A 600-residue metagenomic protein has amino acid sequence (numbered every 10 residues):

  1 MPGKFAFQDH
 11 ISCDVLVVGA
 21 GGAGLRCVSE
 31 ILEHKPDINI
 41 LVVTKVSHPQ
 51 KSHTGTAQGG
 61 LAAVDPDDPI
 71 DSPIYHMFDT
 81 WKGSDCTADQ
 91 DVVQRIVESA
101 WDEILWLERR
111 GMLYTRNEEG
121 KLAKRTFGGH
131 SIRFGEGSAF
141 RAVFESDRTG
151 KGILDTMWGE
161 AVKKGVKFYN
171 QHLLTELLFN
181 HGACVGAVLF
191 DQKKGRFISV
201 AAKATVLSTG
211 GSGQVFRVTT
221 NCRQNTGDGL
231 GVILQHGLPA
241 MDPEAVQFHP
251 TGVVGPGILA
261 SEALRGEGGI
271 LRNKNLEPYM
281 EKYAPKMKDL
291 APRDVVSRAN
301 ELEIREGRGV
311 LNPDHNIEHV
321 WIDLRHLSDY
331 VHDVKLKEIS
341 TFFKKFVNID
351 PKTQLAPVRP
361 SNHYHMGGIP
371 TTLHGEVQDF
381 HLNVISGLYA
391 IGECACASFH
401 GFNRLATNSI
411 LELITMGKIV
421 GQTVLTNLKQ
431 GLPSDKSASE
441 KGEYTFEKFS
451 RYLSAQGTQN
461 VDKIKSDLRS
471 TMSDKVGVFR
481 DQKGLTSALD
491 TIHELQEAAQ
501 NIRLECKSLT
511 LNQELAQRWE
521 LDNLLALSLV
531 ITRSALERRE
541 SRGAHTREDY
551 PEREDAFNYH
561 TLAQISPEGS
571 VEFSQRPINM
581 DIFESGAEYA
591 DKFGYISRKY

Functional and structural regions predicted by a protein language model:
K4-L16, G22, C27-E30, N39 (+13 more regions): Glycine- and aromatic-enriched mobile tails/lids
L16-V18, V200-T209: Short hydrophobic core segments
I38-T44, D242: Short beta-strand "acidic-cap" motif of Rossmann-like dinucleotide-binding folds
V46-D79, D85, Q247-P250, S261-E262: Conserved N-terminal glycine-rich FAD pyrophosphate-binding loop of Rossmann-like flavoproteins
Q50, E108-R196, S208, H249-P256 (+1 more regions): Conserved redox-cofactor binding core of oxidoreductases
A88-W101, F140-G159, Y169, T219-G227 (+3 more regions): Short beta-strand to alpha-helix junction loop
A204-I258, L290, D314, A406-T423: Glycine-rich loop(s) and the adjacent beta-strand/alpha-helix scaffold that form part
V232, L238-P357, T423-K429, S470: An anion/pyrophosphate-binding glycine-rich loop and adjacent beta-alpha core in soluble alpha-beta enzymes
